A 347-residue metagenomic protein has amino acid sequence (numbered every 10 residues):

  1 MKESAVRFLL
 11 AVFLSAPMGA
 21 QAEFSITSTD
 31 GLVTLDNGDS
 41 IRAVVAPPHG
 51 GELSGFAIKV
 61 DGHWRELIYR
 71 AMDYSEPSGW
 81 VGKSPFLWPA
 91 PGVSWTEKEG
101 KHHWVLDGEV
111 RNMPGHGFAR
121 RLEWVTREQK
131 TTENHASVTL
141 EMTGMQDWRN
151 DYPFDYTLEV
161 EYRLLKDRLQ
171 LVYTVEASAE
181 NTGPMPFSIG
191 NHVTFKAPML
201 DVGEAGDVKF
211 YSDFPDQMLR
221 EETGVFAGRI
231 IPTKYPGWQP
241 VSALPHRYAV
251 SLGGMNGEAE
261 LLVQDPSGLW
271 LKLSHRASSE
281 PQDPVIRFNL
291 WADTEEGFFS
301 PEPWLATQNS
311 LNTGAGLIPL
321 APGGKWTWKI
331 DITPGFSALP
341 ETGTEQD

Functional and structural regions predicted by a protein language model:
K2-A11: Sec-dependent signal peptide recognition, specifically the positively charged N-region followed immediately by
S15-P17: N-terminal signal peptide c-region/cleavage motif recognized by signal peptidases
A22-V172, S178-D347: Surface-exposed acidic/polar loop and edge beta-strand patches at domain peripheries
